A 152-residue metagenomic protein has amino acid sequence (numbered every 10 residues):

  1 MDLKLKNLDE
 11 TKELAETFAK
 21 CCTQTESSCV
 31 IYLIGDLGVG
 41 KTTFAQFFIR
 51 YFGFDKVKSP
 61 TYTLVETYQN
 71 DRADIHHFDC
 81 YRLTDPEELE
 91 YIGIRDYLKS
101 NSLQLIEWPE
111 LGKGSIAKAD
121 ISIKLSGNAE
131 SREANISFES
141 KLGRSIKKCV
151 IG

Functional and structural regions predicted by a protein language model:
M1-A19: N-terminal pre-Walker A segment at the start of P-loop NTPase domains
C21-S28: Phosphate-binding P-loop
I31-L33: Hydrophobic anchor at the beta1->P-loop junction of P-loop NTPases
L37: The conserved Walker
K41: Conserved lysine of the Walker
F54-Q69: Short beta-strand-centered segment that lines the nucleotide-binding/catalytic pocket of NTP-utilizing
T84-E87, R95-G152: Short phosphate-coordinating micro-motif centered on Lys-Gly-acidic
